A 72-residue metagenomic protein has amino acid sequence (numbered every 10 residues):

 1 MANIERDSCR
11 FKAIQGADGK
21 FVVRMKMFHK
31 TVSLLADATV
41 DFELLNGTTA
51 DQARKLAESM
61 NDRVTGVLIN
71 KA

Functional and structural regions predicted by a protein language model:
M1-S33: Short N-terminal "domain-start" leader segments that mark the transition from disordered tails or signal peptides into
A36-K71: A short, charged, amphipathic alpha-helix used as a generic interaction element across diverse proteins
